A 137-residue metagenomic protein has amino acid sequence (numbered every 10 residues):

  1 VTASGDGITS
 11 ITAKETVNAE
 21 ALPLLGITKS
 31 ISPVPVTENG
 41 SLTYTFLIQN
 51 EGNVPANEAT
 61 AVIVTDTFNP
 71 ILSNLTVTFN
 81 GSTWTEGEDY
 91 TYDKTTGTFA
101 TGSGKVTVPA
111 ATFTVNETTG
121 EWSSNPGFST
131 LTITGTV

Functional and structural regions predicted by a protein language model:
V1-V137: Exported/extracytosolic protein signature
